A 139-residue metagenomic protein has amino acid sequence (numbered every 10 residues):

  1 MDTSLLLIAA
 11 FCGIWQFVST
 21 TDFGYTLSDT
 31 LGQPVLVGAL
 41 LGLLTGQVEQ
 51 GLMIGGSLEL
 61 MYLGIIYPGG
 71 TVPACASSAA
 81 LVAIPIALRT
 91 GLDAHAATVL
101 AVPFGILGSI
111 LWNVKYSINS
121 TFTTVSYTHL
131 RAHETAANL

Functional and structural regions predicted by a protein language model:
D2-P73, S77-S78: Hydrophobic transmembrane alpha-helices
I8-W15, S117-Y127: Hydrophobic alpha-helical segments at protein termini of multi-pass membrane proteins
G51-L52, A97, L139: Alpha-helical transmembrane segments and their helix-entry boundary regions
G56, L60-T124: Hydrophobic, small-residue-rich transmembrane alpha-helices and their short perimembrane loops in multi-pass membrane
T128-T135: Conserved small/polar residues in nucleotide/adenosyl-binding loops
